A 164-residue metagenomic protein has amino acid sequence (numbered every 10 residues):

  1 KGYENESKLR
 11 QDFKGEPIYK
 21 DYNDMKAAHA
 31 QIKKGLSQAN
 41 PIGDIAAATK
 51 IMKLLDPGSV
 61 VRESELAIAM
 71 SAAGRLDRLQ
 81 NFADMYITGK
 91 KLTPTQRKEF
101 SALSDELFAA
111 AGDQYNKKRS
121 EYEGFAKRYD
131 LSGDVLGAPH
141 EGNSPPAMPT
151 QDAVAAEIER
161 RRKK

Functional and structural regions predicted by a protein language model:
K1-M148: A sequence/structure-level signal for intrinsically flexible, low-complexity segments enriched in small
E141-K164: Terminal short linear interaction segments
